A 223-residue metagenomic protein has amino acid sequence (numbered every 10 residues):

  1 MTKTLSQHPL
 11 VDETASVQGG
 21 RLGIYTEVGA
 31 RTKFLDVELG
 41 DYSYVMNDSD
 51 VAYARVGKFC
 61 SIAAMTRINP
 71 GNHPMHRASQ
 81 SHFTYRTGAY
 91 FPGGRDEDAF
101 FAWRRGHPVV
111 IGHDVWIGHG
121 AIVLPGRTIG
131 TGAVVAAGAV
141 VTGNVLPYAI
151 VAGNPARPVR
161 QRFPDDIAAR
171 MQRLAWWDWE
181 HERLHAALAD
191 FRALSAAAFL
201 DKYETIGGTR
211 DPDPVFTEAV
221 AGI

Functional and structural regions predicted by a protein language model:
K3-E13, Q18-R127: Flexible, glycine/small-residue-enriched loop-and-beta-strand segment within the central core of proteins
Q7-D12, S81-V123, P155-I223: C-terminal segments of enzyme domains that contribute to small-molecule binding surfaces
N72-P74, V145, Q161-R162: Conserved catalytic-core motifs of eukaryotic protein kinase domains, centered on the activation segment
W116, V134, I150-V151: Short-chain dehydrogenase/reductase
H119, A137, P147: Catalytic-loop Lys-Pro-X-Asn motif of eukaryotic-like protein kinases
G130-A136, V140: A generic "structured core" feature
N144-V145, W176: Histidine- and aromatic-rich ligand-binding microenvironments
P147, A152-P155: Acidic, glycine-centered active-site loop in nucleotide-sugar glycosyltransferases
